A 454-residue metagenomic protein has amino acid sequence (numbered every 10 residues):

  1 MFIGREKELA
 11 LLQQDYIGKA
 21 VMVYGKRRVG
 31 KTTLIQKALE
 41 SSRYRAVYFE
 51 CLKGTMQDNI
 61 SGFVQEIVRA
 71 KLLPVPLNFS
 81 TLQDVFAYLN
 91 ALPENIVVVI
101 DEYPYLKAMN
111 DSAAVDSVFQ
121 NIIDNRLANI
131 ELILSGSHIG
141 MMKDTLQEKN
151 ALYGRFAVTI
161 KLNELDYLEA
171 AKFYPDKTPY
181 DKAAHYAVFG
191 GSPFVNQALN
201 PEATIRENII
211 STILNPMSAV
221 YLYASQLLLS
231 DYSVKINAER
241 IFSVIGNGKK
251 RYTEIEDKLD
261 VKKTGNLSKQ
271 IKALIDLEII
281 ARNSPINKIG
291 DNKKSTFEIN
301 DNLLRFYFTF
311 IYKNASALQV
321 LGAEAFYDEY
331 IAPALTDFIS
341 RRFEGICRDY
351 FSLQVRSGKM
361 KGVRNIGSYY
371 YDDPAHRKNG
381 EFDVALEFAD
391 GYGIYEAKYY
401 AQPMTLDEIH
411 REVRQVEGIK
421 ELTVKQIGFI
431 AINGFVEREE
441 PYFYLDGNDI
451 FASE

Functional and structural regions predicted by a protein language model:
V21, Y105, D111, F119-K149: Sensor-1/coupling segment of RecA-like P-loop NTPase cores
L34, A38: Hydrophobic positions on the alpha1 helix immediately C-terminal to the Walker A/P-loop
A46-V47, K53-V75, N90: Conserved NTP-binding/hydrolysis module of P-loop NTPases
P74-I100, Y105-M109, Q120-E131: Mid-core helix/loop region of P-loop NTP-binding domains shared across ATPases and GTPases
M142-A238, F242: Interdomain motor-coupling "hinge/lid" segment immediately C-terminal to the ATP-binding subdomain of NTP-driven enzymes
L199-P201, R206-N379: Accessory nucleic acid-recognition modules appended to NTPase machines
F351, F382-P403, E412, I427: Conserved catalytic cores of phosphodiester-cleaving nucleases, focusing on short active-site segments
G428-E454: Domain-level recognition of nuclease-like catalytic cores that cleave nucleotide substrates
